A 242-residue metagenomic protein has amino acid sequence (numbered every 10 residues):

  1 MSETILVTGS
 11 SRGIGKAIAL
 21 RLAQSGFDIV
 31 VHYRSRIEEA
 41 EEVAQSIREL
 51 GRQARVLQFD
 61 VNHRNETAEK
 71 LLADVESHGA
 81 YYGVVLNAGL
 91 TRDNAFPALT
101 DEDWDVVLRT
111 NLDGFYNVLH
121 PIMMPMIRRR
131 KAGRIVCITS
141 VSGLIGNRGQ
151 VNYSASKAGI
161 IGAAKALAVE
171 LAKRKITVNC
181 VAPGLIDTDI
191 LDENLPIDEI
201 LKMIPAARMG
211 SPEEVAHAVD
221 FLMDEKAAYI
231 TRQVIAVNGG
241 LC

Functional and structural regions predicted by a protein language model:
S11-R12: Conserved glycine-rich cofactor-binding loop
A95-F96, T100-L108, I200: Substrate-binding pocket helix/loop in short-chain dehydrogenase/reductase
P97, I145-V151, K173-R174, A207 (+1 more regions): Active-site loop immediately N-terminal to the catalytic Tyr-X3-Lys motif of short-chain dehydrogenase/reductase
L119, S156, A164: Active-site helix of classical SDR
S140: Residue(s) in the substrate-gating loop at a strand-loop-helix junction that position the organic substrate next
I145, K202, D220, T231-C242: Short C-terminal tail/terminal secondary-structure segment of NAD(P)H-dependent dehydrogenase/reductase domains
A172, T177, I230-R232: Short, small/polar-rich loop/turn modules that mediate ligand/substrate recognition or access, typified
